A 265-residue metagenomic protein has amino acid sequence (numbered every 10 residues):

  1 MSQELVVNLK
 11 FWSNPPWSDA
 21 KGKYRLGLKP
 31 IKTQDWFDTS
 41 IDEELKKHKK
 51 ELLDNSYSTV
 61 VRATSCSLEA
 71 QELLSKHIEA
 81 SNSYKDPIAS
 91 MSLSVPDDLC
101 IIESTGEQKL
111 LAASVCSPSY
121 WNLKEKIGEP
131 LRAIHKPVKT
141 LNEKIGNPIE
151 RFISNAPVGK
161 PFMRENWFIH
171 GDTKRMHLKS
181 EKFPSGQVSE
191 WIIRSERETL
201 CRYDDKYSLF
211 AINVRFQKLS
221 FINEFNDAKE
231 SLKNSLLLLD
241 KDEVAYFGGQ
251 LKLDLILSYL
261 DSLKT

Functional and structural regions predicted by a protein language model:
M1-T265: Extended, well-ordered protein cores
